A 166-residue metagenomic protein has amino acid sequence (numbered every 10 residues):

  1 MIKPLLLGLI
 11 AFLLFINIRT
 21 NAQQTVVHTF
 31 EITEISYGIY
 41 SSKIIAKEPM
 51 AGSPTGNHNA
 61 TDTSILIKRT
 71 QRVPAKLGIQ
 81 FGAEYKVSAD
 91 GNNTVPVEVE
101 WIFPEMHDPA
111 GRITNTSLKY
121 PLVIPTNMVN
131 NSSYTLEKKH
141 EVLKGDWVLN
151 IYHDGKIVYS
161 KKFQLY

Functional and structural regions predicted by a protein language model:
M1-L5: Positively charged n-region of N-terminal signal peptides that target proteins for export
L7-N17: Bacterial N-terminal signal peptides
I18-A22: Sec/Tat signal peptide C-region and signal peptidase I cleavage site
Q23-V142, Y152-H153, V158-S160: Contiguous segments within soluble domain cores/interaction surfaces
D146-V148: Short, conserved beta-strand segments of beta-strand-rich sandwich/propeller modules, principally
Q164-Y166: Short beta-strand edge segments in extracellular beta-sheet folds
